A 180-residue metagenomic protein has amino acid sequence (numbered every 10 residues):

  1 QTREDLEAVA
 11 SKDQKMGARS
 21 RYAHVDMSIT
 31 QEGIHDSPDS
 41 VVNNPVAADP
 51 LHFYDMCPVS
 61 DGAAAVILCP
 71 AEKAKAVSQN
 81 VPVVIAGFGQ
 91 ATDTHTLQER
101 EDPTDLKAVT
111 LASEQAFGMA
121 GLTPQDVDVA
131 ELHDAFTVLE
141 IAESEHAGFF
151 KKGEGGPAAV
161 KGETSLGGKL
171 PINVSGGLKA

Functional and structural regions predicted by a protein language model:
Q1-V46, P50: Glycine-rich, mobile lid/loop segments that gate access to catalytic sites or pores
T2, K75, A112-D126: Phosphate/pyrophosphate-binding loops at sites that engage ATP/ADP/AMP, CoA/4′-phosphopantetheine, polyphosphate
A8-V9, P45-Q115, K161-S175, K179: Condensing-enzyme catalytic core mediating Claisen C-C bond formation in acyl metabolism
A10-H24, D93-L97, F136-A142: Acyl-CoA/ACP chain-elongation machinery
A65, A108, A112-A120, L139-A147: Stable alpha-helical structural segments in soluble proteins, enriched in small hydrophobic residues
I85-A86, D128-H133: Short, conserved beta-strand edge motifs with alternating hydrophobic and charged residues
H95-D102, D134-P157, G168: Short glycine/threonine-rich loop-to-helix capping motif typified by GTGT followed within a few residues by an Asp-Pro
A120-A130, E154, N173-A180: Hydrophobic alpha-helical bundle architecture
